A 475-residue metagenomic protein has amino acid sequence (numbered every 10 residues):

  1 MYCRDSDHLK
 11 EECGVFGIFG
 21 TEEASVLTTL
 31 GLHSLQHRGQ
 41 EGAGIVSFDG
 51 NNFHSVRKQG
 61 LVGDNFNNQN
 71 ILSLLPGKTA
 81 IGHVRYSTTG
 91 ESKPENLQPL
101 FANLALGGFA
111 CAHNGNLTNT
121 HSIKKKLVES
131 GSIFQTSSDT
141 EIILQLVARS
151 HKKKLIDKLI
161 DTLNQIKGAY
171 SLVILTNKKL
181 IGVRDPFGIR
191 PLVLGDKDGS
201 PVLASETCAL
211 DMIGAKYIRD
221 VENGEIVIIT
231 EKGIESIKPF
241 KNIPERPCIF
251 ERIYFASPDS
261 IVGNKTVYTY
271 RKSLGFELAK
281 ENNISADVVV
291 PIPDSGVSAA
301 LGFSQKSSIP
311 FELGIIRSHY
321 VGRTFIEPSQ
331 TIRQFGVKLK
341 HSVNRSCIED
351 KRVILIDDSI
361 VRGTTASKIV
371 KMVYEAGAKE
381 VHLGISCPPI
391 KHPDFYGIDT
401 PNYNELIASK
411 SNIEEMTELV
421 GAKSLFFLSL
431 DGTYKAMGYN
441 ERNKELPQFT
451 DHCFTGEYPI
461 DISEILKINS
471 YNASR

Functional and structural regions predicted by a protein language model:
M1-N223, I228-A286, I292, E380: Conserved short alpha-helical segments that host acidic/polar catalytic motifs at enzyme active sites
E23-S25, T88-T89, N119, I189-R190 (+7 more regions): Flexible loop/turn segments at secondary-structure boundaries
F66, T136, E141, F311-G322 (+1 more regions): A conserved beta-strand->alpha-helix junction
A112, L175, V183-R184, G195 (+12 more regions): Generic beta-strand/beta-sheet core signal
I142-K153, P293, Q305-R323: Amphipathic alpha-helical
D161, A209, K216-Y217, V221-E225 (+6 more regions): Phosphate/diphosphate-binding loops
L163, K178-K179, D196, G214-D220 (+1 more regions): PRPP-dependent phosphoribosyltransferase catalytic core
S308-V353, T364, K391-G397: Short, glycine/charge-rich flexible loops or terminal/linker lids adjacent to PRPP-binding catalytic cores
